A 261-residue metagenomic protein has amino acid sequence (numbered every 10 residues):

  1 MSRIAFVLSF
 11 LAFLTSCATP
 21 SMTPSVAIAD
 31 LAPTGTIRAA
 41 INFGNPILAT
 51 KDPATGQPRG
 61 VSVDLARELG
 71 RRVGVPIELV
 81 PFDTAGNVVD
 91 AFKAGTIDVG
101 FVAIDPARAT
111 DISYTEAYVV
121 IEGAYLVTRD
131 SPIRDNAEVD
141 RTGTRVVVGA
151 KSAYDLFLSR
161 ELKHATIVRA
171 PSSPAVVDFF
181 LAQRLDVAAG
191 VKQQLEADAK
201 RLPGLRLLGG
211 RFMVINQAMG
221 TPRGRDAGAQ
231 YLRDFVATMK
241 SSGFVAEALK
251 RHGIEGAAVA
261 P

Functional and structural regions predicted by a protein language model:
L14-S16: C-terminal motif of bacterial Sec signal peptides marking the signal peptidase cleavage site
A18, G60-R72, S131-I133, A137-T144 (+2 more regions): Extended ligand-binding regions for polar small-molecule ligands
A18-A27, A153-A170, L207-L208, A237-P261: Ligand-binding clefts/hinges and TM-proximal coupling segments of bilobed small-molecule sensing domains
M22-A103, S242, R251: Extracytoplasmic small-molecule ligand-binding "clamshell" domains of the periplasmic binding protein/Venus flytrap
F43, V120-V127, A175, K192 (+2 more regions): Periplasmic-binding protein-like
A49-P53, A66-P76, T115-E116, N136 (+5 more regions): Ligand-binding cleft/hinge of the Venus flytrap
V63, R67, R71, P76-D140 (+1 more regions): Acidic, polar ligand-binding/catalytic clefts
G86, A103-D111, F157-R160, F179-M213: A ligand-binding cleft/hinge motif common to bilobed small-molecule-binding domains
